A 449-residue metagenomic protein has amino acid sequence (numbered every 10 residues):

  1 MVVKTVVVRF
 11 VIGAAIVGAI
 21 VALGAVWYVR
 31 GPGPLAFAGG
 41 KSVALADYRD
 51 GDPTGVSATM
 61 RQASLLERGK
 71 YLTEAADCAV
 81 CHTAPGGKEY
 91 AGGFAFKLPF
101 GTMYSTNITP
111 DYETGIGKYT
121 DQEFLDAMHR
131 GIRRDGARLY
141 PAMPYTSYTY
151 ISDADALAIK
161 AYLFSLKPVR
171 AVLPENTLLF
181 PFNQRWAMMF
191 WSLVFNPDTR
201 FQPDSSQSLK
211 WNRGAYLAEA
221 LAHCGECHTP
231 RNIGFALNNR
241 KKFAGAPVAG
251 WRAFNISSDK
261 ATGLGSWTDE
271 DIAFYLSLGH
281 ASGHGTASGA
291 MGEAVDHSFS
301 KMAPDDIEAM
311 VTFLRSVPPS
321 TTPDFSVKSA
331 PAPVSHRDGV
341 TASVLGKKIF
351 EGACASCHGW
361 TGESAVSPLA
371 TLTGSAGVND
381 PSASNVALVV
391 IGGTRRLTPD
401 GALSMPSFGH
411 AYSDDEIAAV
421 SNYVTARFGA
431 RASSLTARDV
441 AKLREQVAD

Functional and structural regions predicted by a protein language model:
V2-Q62, M103, A127, I132 (+6 more regions): Post-cleavage N-terminal segment of exported redox proteins
A58-L66, Y71, G101, G117-D121 (+15 more regions): Solvent-exposed, acidic/flexible segments
R61-A84, E89-K97, F190-L193, Q202-N232 (+4 more regions): Sequence/structural segment immediately N-terminal to covalent heme-attachment motifs in c-type and related
Y71-T83, T106-N107, E123-R130, P141 (+10 more regions): C-type cytochrome heme c attachment motif
V80, E89, E113-I116, D126 (+10 more regions): Short loop/beta submotifs within extracellular cysteine-rich repeat domains
K88-T102, P110-D111, D121, A127 (+2 more regions): Signal peptide-directed extracytoplasmic domains
Y90-G101, T106-N107, T229-H280: Active-site substrate-binding loop specific to GH73 endo-beta-N-acetylglucosaminidase modules in bacterial autolysins
Y104-K118, H129-A154, E175-N176, A253-L264 (+3 more regions): Axial heme c-ligation environment in periplasmic c-type cytochrome domains
